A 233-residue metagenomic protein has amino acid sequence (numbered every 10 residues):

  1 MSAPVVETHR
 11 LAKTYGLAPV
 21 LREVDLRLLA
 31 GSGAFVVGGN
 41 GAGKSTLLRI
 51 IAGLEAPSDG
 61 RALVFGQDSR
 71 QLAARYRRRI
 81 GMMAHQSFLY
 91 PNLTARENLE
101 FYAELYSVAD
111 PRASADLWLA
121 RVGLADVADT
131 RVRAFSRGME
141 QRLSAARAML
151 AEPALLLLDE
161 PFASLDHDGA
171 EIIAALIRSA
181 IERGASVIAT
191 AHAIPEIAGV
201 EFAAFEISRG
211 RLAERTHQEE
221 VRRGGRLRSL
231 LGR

Functional and structural regions predicted by a protein language model:
A52: Helix-to-loop junction immediately C-terminal to a conserved catalytic motif
G60-D68, Y76: Conserved ABC transporter NBD signature motif
E100, E104, D110-V127: Conserved ABC ATPase "signature" region
A145: Hydrophobic anchor residue at the start of the ABC signature
L156-D159: Catalytic Walker B motif of ABC-type/P-loop ATPase nucleotide-binding domains
T190-H192: H-loop/switch region of ABC-family ATPase nucleotide-binding domains
